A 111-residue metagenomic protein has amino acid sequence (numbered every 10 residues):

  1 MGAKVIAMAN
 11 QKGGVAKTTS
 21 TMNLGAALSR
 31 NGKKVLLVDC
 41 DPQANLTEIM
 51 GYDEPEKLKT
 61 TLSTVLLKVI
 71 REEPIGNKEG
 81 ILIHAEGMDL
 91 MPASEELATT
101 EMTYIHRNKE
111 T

Functional and structural regions predicted by a protein language model:
M1-T111: P-loop NTP-binding core
